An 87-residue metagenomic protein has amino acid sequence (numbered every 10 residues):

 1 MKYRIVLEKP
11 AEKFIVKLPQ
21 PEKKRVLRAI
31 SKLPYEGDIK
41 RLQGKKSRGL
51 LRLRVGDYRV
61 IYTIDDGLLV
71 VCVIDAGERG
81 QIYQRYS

Functional and structural regions predicted by a protein language model:
K2-V6, V16-K17, P21-K24, V55 (+1 more regions): Enriched for short, Lys/Arg-rich terminal
L7-A11: Basic, amphipathic "hinge/linker" alpha-helix immediately C-terminal to the N-terminal HTH DNA-binding motif
K13, K40, G80: Glycine-centered loop/turn positions within well-structured domains that cap or flank conserved ligand/cofactor-binding
A29-L53: A short, surface-exposed loop/turn module that caps and links secondary-structure elements
Y58: ATP phosphate-binding glycine-rich loop
